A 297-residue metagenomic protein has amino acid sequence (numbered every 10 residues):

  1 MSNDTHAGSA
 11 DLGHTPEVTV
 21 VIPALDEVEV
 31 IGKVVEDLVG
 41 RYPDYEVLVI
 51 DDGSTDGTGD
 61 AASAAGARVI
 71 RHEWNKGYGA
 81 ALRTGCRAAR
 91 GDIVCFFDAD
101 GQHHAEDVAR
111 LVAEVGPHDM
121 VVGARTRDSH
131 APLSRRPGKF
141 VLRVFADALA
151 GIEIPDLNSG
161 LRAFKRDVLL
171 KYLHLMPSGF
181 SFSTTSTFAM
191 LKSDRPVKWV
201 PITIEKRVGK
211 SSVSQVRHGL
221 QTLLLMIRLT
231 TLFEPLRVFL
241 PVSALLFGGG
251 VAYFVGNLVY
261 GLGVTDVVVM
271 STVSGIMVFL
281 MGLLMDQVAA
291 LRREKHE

Functional and structural regions predicted by a protein language model:
M1-D37: N-proximal low-complexity "stem/linker" segments adjacent to membrane-targeting elements
S2-H14, S178-E297: Hydrophobic helical membrane-anchoring modules
E17-T19, E46, T185: Cell-envelope/extracellular polymer assembly enzymes that use nucleotide-activated donors
V34-V35, V39, D44-S54, I70-R71: Short beta-strand/loop segment that forms part of the nucleotide-sugar
D51-G59, G101: A conserved acidic beta->alpha catalytic loop
H72, F97-A99: Catalytic metal- and UDP-sugar-binding loop of GT-A-like glycosyltransferases, i.e., residues flanking the conserved
H72-A88, A105-F180, T184, E205-T222: Acceptor/aglycone-binding surface of glycosyltransferases and processive sugar-polymer synthases
V94: Short aromatic/hydrophobic "clamp" motif used to bind/position activated sugar donors
